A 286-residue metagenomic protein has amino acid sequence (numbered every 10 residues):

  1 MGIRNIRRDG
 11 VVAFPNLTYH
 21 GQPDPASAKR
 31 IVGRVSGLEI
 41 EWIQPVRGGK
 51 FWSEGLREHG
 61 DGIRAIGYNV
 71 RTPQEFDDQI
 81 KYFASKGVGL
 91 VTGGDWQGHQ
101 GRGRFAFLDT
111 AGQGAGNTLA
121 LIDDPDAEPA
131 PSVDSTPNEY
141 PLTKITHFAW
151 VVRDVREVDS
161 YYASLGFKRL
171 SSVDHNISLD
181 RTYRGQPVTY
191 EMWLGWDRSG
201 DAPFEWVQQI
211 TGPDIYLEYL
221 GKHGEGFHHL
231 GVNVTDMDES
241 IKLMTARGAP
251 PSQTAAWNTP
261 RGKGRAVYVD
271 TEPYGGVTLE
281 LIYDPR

Functional and structural regions predicted by a protein language model:
M1-H20, G48-K50, R57, V91 (+3 more regions): Intrinsic disorder/low-complexity detector
M1-V12, R57-G62, R71-G98, R156-H175 (+2 more regions): Extended intrinsically disordered, low-complexity coil regions enriched in Ser, Thr, Gly, Ala and often Pro
G10-S27, R47-R64, V91-F105, D174-T189 (+2 more regions): A cross-kingdom feature marking solvent-exposed beta-strand/loop segments within repeated, beta-rich binding/scaffold
D24, K81, G166-F167, V188 (+1 more regions): Short linear sequence elements within intrinsically disordered, low-complexity coil regions
R30-E39, R47, E54-E75, I145-R153 (+2 more regions): Vicinal oxygen chelate
V32, E41-Q44, D77-P141, G195-W196 (+2 more regions): Vicinal oxygen chelate
M192: Flanking scaffold residues of small Cys/His-coordinated metal-binding clusters
